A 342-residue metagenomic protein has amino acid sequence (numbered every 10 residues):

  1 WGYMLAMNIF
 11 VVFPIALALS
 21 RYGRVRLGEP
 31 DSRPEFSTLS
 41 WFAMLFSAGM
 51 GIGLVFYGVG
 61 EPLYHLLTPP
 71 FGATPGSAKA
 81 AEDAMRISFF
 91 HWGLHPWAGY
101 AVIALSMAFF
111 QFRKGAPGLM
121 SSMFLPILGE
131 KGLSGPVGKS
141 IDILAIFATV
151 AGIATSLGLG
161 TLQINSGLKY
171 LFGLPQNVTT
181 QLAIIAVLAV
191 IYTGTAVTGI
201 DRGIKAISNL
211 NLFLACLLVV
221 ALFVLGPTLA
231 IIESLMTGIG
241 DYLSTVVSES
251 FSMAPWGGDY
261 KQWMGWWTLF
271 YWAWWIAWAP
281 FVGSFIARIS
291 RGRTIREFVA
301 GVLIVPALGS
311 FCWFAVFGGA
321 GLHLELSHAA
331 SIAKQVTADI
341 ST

Functional and structural regions predicted by a protein language model:
W1, S20, S77-H95, Y170-G173 (+2 more regions): Membrane-interface segments at the starts/ends of alpha-helical transmembrane spans
W1-A80, V197: N-terminal alpha-helical transmembrane segments of multi-pass membrane transport and channel/translocase proteins
F10-R24, L94-L119, V190-I200, W274-I295: Transmembrane alpha-helical segments in integral membrane proteins
L19, M44-L66, P96-G118, I141-G173 (+2 more regions): Hydrophobic transmembrane alpha-helices that form the core helical bundles of multi-pass secondary transporters
G23-L39, F110-L133, F285-A307: Cytoplasmic juxtamembrane regions at transmembrane-helix boundaries
E29-A48, M85-L94, G118-A151, G173-Q176 (+2 more regions): Transmembrane-helix boundary/entry motifs in multi-pass membrane transporters
M44, G49, V55-Y100, V224 (+2 more regions): Long, glycine/tryptophan/cysteine-rich extracytoplasmic
L133-S140, A145-R293, A300, V305-T342: Membrane-embedded translocation segments of transport machinery
